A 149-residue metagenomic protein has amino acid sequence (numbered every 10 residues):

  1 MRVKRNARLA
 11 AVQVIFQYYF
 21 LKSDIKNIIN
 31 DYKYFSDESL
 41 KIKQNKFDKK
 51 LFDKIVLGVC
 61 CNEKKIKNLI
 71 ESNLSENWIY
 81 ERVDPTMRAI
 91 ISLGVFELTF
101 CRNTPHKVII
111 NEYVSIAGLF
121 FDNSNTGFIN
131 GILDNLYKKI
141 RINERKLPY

Functional and structural regions predicted by a protein language model:
M1-L119, N125-T126, N130-Y149: N-terminal interaction/assembly modules
